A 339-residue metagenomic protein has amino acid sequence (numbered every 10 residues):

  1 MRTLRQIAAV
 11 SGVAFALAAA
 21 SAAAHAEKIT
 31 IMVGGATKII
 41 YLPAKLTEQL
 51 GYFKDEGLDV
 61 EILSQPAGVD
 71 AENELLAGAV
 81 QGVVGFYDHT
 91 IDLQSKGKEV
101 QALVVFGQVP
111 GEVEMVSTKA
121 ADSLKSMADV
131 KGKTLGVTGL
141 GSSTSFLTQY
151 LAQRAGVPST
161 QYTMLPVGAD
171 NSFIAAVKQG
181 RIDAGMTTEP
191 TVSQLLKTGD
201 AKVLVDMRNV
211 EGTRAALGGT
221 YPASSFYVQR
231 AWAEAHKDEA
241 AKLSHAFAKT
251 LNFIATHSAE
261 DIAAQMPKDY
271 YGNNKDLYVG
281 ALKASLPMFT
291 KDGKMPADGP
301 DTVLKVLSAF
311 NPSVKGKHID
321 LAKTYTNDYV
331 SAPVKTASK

Functional and structural regions predicted by a protein language model:
M1-S11: Bacterial N-terminal signal peptides that target proteins for export
A16-S21: N-terminal signal peptide c-region/cleavage motif recognized by signal peptidases
A22-A26: Boundary at the C-terminal end of the N-terminal hydrophobic targeting segment
K28-V167, A176-E189, D200, L204-V205: Short, glycine-/small- and polar/acidic-enriched structural segments that line small-molecule recognition paths
S126, N209-G219, L286-P296: Short, solvent-exposed loop/beta-turn-alpha elements that line the ligand-binding surface or hinge of extracytoplasmic
S172-P267: Pocket-lining segment of extracytoplasmic ligand-binding domains
A233-V314: Secondary-structure end/capping motifs
L304-K339: Conserved C-terminal helix/tail region of periplasmic/extracytoplasmic solute-binding proteins
